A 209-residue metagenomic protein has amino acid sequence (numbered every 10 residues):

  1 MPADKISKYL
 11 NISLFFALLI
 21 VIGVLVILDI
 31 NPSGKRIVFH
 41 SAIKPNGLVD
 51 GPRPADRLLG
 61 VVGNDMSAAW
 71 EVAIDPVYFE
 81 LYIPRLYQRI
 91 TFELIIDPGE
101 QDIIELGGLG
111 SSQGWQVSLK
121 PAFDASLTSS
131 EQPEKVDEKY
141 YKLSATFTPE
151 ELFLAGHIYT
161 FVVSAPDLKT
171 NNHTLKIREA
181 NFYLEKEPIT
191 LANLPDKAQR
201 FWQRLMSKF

Functional and structural regions predicted by a protein language model:
M1-I6: N-terminal Lys/Arg-rich, disordered targeting/topogenic segments
S7-F15, L19-Y82, N181-F209: Glycan-recognition and processing domains
V61-L152, N181-L184, P188: Extracellular ligand-binding interfaces
D102-I104, N171-H173, T190-A192: Short acidic, gly/pro-rich beta-turn/loop elements at beta-sheet edges and active-site/ligand-binding grooves
Y140-F182: Extracellular beta-strand ligand-recognition surfaces/modules
